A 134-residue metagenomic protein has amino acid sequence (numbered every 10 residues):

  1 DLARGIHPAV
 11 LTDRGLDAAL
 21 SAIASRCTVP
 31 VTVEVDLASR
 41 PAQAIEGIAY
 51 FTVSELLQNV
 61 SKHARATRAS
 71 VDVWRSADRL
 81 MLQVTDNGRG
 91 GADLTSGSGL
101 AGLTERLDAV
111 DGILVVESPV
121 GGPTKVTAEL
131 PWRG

Functional and structural regions predicted by a protein language model:
D1-G134: Coiled-coil dimerization/phosphotransfer module
